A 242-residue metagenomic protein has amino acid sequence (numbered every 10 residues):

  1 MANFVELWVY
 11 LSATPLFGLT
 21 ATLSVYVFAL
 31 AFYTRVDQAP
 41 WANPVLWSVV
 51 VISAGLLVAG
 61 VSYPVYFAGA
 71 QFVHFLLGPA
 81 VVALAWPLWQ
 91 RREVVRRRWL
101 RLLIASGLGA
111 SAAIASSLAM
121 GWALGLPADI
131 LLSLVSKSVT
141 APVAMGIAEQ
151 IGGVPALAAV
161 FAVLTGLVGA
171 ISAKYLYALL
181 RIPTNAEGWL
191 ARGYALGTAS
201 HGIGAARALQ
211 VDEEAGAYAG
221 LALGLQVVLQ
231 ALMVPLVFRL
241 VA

Functional and structural regions predicted by a protein language model:
M1-A13, L23-F28, T184-G188, A199: Intrinsically disordered, low-complexity non-transmembrane regions of multi-pass membrane transporters
E6-T22, A29-W89, V94, R98-R101 (+2 more regions): Helical membrane-embedded segments and adjacent short helical loop/helix-boundary regions of multi-pass membrane
G18-A31, S48-V49, S53, L57-V58 (+7 more regions): Transmembrane alpha-helical segments of multi-pass membrane transport proteins and ion-pumping complexes
D37-Q38, V61, L88-L100, L124-D129 (+4 more regions): Juxtamembrane helix-boundary/capping and inter-helix hinge elements in multi-pass membrane proteins
W41, V45, Q71, L76-G78 (+10 more regions): Hydrophobic alpha-helical transmembrane segments of integral membrane proteins, especially multi-pass transporters
Q90-L167: Internal active-site segments that recognize and position negatively charged phosphoryl groups and nucleotide moieties
I130-P155, F161-L164, A186-L225: Alpha-helical membrane segments and immediately flanking helix-loop junctions that form or couple to the substrate/ion
